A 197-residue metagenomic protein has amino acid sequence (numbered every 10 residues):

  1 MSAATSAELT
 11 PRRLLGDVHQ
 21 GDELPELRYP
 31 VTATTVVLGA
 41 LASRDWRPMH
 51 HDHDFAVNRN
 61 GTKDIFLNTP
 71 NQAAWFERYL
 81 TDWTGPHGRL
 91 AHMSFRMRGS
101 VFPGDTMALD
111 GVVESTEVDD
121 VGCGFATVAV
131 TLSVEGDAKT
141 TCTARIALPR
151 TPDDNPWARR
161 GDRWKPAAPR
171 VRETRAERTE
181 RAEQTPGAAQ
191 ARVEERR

Functional and structural regions predicted by a protein language model:
M1-D22, V101-R197: HotDog/MaoC-like acyl-thioester-processing domains
S2-I65, E180, R197: Catalytic strand-loop segment that frames the active site of acyl-thioester-processing enzymes
R28, S94, T141-R145: Well-ordered beta-strand positions in beta-sheet-rich domains
V31, M97, I146-L148: Hydrophobic residues in beta-strands and at strand termini
V57-L67, N71-E114: Hydrophobic beta-strand-centered segment that forms part of the acyl-chain substrate-binding groove
